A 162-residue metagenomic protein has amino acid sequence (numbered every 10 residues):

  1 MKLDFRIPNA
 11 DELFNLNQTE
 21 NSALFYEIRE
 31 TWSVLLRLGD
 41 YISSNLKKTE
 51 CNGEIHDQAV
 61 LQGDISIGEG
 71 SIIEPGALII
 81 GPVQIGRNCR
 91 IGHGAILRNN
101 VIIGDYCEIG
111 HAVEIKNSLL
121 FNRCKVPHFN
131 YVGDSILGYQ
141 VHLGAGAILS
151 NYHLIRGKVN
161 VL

Functional and structural regions predicted by a protein language model:
M1-Q58: Terminal amphipathic alpha-helical/low-complexity segments used for targeting or macromolecular assembly
G53-V161: Structural signal for interior beta-strand "rungs" in well-ordered beta-sheet cores of soluble enzyme domains
